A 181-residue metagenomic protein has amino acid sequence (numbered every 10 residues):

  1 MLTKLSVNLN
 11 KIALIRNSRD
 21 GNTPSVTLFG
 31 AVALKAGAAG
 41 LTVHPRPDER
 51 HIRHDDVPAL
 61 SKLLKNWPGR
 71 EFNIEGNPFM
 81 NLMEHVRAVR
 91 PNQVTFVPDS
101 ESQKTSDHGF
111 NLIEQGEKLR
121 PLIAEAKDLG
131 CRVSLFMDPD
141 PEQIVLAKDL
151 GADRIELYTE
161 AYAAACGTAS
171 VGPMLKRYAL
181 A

Functional and structural regions predicted by a protein language model:
M1-N81, R87-P91, L146-D149: Conserved N-terminal beta1-alpha1 strand-loop-helix module at the mouth
M1-S18, P98-S100, K104-S106, L119-D128: N-terminal small/glycine-rich loop or linker at the start of catalytic domains across soluble metabolic enzymes
K4-N10, P91-E101, A152-E160: Non-cysteine beta-strand/loop elements that form the S-adenosyl-L-methionine
N8-T27, E71-P78, T105-I113, G130-P139 (+1 more regions): Active-site mouth loops of central-metabolism enzymes
N17, A39-L63, P98-N111, T159-G172: Glycine-rich, proline-tolerant flexible connector loops at the mouths of alpha/beta enzymes
V32, R50-F79, L112-S134, S170-A181: Alpha-helix-loop-beta-strand connector modules within alpha/beta enzyme cores
R132-A181: Histidine/lysine/aspartate-rich catalytic loop segments that bind and position anionic ligands
